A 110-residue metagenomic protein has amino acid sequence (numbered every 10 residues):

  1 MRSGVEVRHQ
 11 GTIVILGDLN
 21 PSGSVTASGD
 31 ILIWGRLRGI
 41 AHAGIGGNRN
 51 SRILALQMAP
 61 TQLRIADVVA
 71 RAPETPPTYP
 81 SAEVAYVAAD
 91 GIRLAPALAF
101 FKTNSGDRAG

Functional and structural regions predicted by a protein language model:
S3-E6, G44-G110: Intrinsically disordered, low-complexity terminal regions
T26-G29, N48: Phosphate-binding glycine-rich loops and adjacent basic patches that engage nucleotide phosphates, nucleic-acid
